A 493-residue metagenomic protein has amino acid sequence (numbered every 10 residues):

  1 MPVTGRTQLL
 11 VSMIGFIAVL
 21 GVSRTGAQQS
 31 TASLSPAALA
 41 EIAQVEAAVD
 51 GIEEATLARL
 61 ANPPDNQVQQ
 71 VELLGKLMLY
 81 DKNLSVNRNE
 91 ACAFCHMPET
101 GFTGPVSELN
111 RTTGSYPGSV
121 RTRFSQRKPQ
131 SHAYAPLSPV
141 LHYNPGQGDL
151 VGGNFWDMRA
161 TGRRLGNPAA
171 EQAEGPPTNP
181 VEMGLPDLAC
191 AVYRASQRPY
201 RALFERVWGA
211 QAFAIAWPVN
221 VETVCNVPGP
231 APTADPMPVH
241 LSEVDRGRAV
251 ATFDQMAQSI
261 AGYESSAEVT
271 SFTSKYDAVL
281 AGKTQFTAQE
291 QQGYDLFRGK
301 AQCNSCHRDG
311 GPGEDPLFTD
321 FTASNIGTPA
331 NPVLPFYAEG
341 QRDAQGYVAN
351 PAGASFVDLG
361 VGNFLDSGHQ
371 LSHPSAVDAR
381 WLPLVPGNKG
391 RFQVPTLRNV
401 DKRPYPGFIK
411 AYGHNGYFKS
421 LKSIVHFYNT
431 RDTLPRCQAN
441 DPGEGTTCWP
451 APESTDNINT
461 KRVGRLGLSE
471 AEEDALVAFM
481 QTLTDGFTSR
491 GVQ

Functional and structural regions predicted by a protein language model:
V3-Q8, G21-Q493: Periplasmic c-type cytochrome electron-transfer domains
V11-G21: Bacterial N-terminal signal peptides
